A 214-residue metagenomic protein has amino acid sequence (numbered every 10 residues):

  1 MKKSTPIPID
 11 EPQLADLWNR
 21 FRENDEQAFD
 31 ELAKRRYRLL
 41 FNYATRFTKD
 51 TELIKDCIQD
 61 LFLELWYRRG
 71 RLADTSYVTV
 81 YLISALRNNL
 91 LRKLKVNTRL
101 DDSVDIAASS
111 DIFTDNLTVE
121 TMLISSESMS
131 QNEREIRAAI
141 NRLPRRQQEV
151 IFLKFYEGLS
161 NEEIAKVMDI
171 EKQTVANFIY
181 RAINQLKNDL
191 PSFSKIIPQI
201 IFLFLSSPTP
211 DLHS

Functional and structural regions predicted by a protein language model:
M1-R38, S214: N-terminal module of bacterial RNA polymerase sigma factors
R22-E23, F62-Y77, V96-N97: Sigma70-family region 2
E23, T98, V119-Q148, H213-S214: Amphipathic alpha-helical segment used for protein-protein interaction
N42, D56-L63, S76-N88, N177: Structural recognition of an alpha-helix C-terminal capping motif at a helix-to-coil junction
G70-D74, S84-V104: Arg/Lys-rich amphipathic alpha helix in sigma70-family domain 2
K93-N116, E127: Short, basic/polar amphipathic helix motif occurring as a linker/hinge flanking DNA-binding modules in transcription
V150-K154: A short pre-motif secondary-structure segment
I183-S214: C-terminal edge and immediately downstream basic/flexible tail or linker adjoining helix-turn-helix-like DNA-binding
